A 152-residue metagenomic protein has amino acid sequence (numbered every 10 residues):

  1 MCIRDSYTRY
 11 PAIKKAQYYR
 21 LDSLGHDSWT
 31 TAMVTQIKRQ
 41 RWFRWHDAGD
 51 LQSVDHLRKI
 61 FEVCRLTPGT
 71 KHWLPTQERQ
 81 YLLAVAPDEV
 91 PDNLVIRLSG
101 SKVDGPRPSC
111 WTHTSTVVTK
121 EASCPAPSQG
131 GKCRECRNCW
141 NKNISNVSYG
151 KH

Functional and structural regions predicted by a protein language model:
M1-H152: Class I S-adenosyl-L-methionine
